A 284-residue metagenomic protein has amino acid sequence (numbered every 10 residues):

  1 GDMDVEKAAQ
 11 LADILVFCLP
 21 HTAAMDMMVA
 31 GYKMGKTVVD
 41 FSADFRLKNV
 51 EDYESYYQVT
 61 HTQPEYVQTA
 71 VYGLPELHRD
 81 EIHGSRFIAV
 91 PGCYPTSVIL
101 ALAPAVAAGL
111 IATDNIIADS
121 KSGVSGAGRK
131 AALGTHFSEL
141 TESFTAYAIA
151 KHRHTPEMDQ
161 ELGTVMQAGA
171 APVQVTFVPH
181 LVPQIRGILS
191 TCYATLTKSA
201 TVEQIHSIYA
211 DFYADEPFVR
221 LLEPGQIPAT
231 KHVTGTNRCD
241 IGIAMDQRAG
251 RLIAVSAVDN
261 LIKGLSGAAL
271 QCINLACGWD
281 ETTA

Functional and structural regions predicted by a protein language model:
G1-E142, Y147-I149, Q167-A170, A244-Q247: N-terminal Rossmann-like NAD(P) cofactor-binding subdomain of oxidoreductases, focused on the glycine-rich
G1-E6, C18-L19, N115-S120, V124-A254: C-terminal substrate-binding/catalytic lobe of Rossmann-fold NAD(P)-dependent oxidoreductases
Y32, P224-P228, I273-L275: Juxtamembrane/interface motifs at transmembrane-helix termini
S97-V98, T201, G264-L265: Secondary-structure boundary/capping motif
I99-V106, T155-D159, H206, A210 (+2 more regions): Predominant activation on well-ordered alpha-helical scaffold segments within soluble catalytic domains
R238-A284: NAD(P)-dependent Rossmann-like dehydrogenase/reductase catalytic/cofactor-binding core
